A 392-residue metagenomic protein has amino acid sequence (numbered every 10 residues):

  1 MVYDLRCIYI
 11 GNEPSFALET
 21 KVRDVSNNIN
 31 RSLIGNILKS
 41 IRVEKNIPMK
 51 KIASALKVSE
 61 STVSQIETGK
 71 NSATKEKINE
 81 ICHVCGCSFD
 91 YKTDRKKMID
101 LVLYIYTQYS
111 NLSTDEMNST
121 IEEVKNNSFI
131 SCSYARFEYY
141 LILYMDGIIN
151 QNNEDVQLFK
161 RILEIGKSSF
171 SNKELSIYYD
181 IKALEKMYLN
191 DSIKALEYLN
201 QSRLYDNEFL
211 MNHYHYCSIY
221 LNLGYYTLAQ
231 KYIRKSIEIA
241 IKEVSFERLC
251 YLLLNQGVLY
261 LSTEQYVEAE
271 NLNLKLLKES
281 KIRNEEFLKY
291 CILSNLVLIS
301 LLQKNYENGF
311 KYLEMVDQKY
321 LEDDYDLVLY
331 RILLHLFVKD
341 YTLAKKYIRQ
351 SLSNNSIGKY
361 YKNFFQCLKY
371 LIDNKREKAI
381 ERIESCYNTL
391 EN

Functional and structural regions predicted by a protein language model:
M1-E44: A short, Lys/Arg-rich alpha-helix, primarily the initiator
K45-Q65: Short alpha-helical DNA-recognition segment
T74-Y91: DNA major-groove recognition helix of helix-turn-helix/homeodomain DNA-binding modules
G86-L103: Short C-terminal boundary/hinge segments that cap the last helix of small helical domains
I121-S128, K160-S168, E197-Y205, R234-S245 (+4 more regions): Amphipathic alpha-helical segments of tetratricopeptide repeats
E138, I177, M211, S218 (+6 more regions): Residue register of alpha-helical TPR repeats
